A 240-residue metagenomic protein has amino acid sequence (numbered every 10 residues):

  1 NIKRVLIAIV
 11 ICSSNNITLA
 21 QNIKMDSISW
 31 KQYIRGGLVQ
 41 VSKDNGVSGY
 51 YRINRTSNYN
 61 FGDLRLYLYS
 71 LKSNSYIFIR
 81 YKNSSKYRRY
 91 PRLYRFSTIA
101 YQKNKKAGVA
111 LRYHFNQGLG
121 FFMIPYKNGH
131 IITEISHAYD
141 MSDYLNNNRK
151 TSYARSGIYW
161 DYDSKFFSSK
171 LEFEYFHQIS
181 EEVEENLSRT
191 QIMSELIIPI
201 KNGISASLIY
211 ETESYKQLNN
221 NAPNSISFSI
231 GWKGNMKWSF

Functional and structural regions predicted by a protein language model:
Q21-K72, Y87, S205, M236-F240: Outer-membrane beta-barrel initiation region
I28-W30, K43-G49, S75-I79, L111-F115 (+3 more regions): Residues that define the transmembrane beta-barrel architecture of outer-membrane proteins
Y33-G37, Y50, D63-Y67, F96-A100 (+5 more regions): Transmembrane beta-strands of outer-membrane beta-barrel proteins
L38-S42, S57, L66-S70, I99-K105 (+6 more regions): Transmembrane beta-strands of outer-membrane beta-barrel pores
G49-I53, I79-N83, Q117, S156-I158 (+3 more regions): Membrane-embedded beta-strands of outer-membrane beta-barrel proteins, especially the hydrophobic/small aromatic
S57-L64, R88-R95, K127-I131, D163-L171 (+2 more regions): Repeated loop/turn-to-beta-strand initiation elements of outer-membrane beta-barrel proteins
I132-S205, E211: Outer-membrane beta-barrel transmembrane domain signature
N224-F240: Outer-membrane beta-barrel "beta-signal"
